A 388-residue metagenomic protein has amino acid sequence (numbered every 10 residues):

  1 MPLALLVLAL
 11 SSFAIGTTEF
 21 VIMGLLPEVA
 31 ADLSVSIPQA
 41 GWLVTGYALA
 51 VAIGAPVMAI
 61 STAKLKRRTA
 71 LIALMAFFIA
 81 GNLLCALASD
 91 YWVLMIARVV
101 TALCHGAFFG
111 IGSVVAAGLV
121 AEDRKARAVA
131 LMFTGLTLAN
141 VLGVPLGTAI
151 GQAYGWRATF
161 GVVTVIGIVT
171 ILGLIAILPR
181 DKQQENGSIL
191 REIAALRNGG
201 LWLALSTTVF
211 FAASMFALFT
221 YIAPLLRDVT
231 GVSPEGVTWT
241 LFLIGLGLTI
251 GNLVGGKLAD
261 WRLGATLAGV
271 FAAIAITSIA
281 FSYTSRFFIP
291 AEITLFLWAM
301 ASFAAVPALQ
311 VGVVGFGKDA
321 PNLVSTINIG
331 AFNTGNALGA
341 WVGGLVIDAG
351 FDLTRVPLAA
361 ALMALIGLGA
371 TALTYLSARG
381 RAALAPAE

Functional and structural regions predicted by a protein language model:
L6, F77-L84, W92-T101, I289-L297: Paired small-residue
S34, K66, L87-V93, C104 (+2 more regions): Helix-breaking motifs and short loop linkers at transmembrane-helix boundaries and internal kinks in secondary membrane
I53-W92: Conserved MFS/SLC helix-loop-helix module at the cytosolic interface between two early adjacent transmembrane helices
A55-K66, G251-L263, I347-D348: Helix-to-loop junctions at the C-terminal end of transmembrane segments in multipass secondary transporters
A97-G135: Cytoplasmic helix-loop-helix junction between adjacent transmembrane helices in 12-TM secondary transporters
F108-V120, A304-G317: Intracellular juxtamembrane helix-capping segments at the cytosolic ends of symmetry-related transmembrane helices
T164-Q184, A370-T374: C-terminal membrane-cytosol helix-exit motif in multi-pass small-molecule transporters
A265-L309: C-terminal transmembrane helical hairpin of 12-TM major facilitator-type secondary transporters
